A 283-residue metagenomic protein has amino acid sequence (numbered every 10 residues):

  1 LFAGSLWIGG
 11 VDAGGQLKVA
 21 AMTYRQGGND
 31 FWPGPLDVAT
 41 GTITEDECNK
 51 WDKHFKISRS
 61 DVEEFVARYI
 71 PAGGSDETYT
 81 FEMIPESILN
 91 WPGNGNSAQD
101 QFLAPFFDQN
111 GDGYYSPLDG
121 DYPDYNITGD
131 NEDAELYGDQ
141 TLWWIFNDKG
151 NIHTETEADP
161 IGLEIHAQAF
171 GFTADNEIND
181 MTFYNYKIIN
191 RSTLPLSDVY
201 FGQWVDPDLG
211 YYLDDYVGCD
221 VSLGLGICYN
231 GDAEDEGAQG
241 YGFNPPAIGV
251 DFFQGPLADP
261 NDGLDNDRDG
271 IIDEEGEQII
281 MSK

Functional and structural regions predicted by a protein language model:
L1-K283: A long-range scaffold signal marking pre-active-site subdomains of enzyme folds
